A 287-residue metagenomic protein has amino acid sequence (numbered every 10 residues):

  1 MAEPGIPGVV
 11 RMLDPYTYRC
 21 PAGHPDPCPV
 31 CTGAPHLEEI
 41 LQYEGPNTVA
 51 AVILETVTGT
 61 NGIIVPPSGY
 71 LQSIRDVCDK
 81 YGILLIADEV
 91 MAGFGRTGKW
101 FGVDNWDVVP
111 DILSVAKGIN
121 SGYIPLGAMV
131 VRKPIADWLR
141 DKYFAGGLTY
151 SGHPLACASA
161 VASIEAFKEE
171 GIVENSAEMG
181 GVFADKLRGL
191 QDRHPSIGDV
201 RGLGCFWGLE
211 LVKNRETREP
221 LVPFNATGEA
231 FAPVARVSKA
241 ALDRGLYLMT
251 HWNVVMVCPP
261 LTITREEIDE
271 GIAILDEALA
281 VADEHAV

Functional and structural regions predicted by a protein language model:
M1-V287: Conserved N-terminal phosphate-binding loop of PLP-dependent enzymes in the Aspartate aminotransferase
